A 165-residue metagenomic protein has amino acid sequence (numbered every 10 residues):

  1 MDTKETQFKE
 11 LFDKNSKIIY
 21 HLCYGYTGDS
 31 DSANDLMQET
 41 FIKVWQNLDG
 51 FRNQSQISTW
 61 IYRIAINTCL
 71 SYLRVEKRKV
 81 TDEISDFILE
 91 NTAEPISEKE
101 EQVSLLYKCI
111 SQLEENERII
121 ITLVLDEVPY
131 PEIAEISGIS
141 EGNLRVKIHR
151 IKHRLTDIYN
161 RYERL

Functional and structural regions predicted by a protein language model:
M1-H21, N34: A short, charge-rich alpha-helical start-of-domain segment used by transcription regulators
D2, E39-Q56, V75-E76: Sigma70-family region 2
Q7-E10, L105-L113: Short amphipathic alpha-helical boundary/capping segments
H21, D35-I42, S55-N67: Structural recognition of an alpha-helix C-terminal capping motif at a helix-to-coil junction
G50-R52, R63-D82, K99, R150: Arg/Lys-rich amphipathic alpha helix in sigma70-family domain 2
L70, S137-R161: DNA-recognition helix of helix-turn-helix
R78-V103, P129-Y130: Internal acidic/polar
I120-I121: A short pre-motif secondary-structure segment
